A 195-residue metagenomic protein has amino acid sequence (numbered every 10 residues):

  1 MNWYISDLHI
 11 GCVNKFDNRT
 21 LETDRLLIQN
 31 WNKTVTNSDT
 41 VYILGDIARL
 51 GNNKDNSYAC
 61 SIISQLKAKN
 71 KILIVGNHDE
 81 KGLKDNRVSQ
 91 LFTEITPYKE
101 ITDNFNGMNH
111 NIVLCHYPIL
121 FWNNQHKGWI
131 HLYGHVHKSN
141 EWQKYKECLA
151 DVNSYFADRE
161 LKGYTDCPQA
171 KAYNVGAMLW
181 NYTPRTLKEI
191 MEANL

Functional and structural regions predicted by a protein language model:
M1-N2, L195: Short, Lys/Arg-enriched, disordered terminal segments
W3-E100: Core catalytic region of metal-dependent phosphoesterases/phosphodiesterases, especially metallo-beta-lactamase-like
V88-L195: Conserved beta-sheet core of the metallophosphoesterase superfamily
